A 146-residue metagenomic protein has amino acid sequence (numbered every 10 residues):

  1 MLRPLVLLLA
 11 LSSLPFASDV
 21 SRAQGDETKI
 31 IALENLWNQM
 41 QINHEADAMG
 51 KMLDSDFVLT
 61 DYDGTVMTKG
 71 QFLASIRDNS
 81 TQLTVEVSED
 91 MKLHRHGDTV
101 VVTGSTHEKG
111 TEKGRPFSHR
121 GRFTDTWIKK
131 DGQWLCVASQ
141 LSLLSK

Functional and structural regions predicted by a protein language model:
P4-F16: Bacterial N-terminal signal peptides
D19-K146: A beta-strand edge to alpha-helix "cap/lid" segment located at domain peripheries
